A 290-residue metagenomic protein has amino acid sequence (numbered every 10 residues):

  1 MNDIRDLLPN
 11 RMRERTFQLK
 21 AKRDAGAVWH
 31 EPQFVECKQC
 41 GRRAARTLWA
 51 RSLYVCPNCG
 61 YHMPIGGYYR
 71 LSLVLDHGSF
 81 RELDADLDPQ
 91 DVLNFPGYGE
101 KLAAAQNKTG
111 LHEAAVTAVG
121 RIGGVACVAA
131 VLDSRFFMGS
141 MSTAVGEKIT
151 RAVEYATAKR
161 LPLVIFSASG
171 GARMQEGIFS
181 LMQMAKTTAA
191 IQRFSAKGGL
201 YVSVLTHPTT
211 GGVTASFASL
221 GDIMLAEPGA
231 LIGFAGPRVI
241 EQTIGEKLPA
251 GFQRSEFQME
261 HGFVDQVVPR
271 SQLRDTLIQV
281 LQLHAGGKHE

Functional and structural regions predicted by a protein language model:
M1-L111, V119-I122, V280-E290: Intrinsically disordered, low-complexity segments enriched in small/flexible residues
A25, A44, K108, A144 (+3 more regions): Residues that cap or flank secondary-structure elements
P32, R51-Y54, G66, A144 (+4 more regions): Charged, alpha-helix-enriched surfaces in structured cytosolic catalytic cores of large nucleotide-utilizing machines
E36, V55, G67, V145-K148 (+5 more regions): General structural feature for long, well-ordered alpha-helical segments within catalytic domains of soluble enzymes
E36, V55, T117-V119, V128-A130 (+5 more regions): Structured core elements
V116-S195, V202: Cleft-lining beta-strand/loop regions that shape enzyme active-site pockets
S167-H289: Conserved catalytic cores of soluble enzyme domains, especially glycine-rich substrate-binding beta-alpha loops
